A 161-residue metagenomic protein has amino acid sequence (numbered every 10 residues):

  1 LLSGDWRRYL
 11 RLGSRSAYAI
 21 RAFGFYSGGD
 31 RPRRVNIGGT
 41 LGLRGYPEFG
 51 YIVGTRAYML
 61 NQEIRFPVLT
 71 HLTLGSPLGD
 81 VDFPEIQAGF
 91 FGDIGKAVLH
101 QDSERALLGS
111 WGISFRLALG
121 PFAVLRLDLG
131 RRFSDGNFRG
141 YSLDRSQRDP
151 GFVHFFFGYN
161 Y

Functional and structural regions predicted by a protein language model:
L1-F90, V98-H100, F138-R148, F155-Y161: C-terminal outer-membrane beta-barrel translocator/porin domains of Gram-negative envelope proteins and their
D93: Short basic (Lys/Arg) and small-residue
D102-Y161: C-terminal beta-signal and terminal closure region of outer-membrane beta-barrel proteins
